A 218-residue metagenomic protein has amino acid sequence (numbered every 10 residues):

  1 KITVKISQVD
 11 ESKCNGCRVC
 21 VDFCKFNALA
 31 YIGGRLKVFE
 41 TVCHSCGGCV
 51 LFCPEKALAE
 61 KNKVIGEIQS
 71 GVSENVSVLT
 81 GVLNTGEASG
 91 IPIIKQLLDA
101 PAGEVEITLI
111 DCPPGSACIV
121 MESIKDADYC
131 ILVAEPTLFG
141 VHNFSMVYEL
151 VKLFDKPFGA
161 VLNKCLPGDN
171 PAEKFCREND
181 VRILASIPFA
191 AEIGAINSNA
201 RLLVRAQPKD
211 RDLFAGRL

Functional and structural regions predicted by a protein language model:
K1-G16, N27-S45, N75-V76: Ferredoxin-like iron-sulfur electron-transfer modules
V19-K37, G48-V64: Iron-sulfur cluster-binding cysteine motifs and their immediate structural context in ferredoxin-like electron-transfer
T80-S89, I94-V120: Switch II (G3) loop of P-loop NTPases
G103, A127-I131, V151-G159: Short, surface-exposed connector motifs at secondary-structure boundaries
I110, L132, A160-L162: Structural beta-sheet core signal
A117-L138, F144: Inter-motif core of Ras-like GTPase G domains
L150-L218: C-terminal lobe/tail of nucleotide-utilizing enzymes
